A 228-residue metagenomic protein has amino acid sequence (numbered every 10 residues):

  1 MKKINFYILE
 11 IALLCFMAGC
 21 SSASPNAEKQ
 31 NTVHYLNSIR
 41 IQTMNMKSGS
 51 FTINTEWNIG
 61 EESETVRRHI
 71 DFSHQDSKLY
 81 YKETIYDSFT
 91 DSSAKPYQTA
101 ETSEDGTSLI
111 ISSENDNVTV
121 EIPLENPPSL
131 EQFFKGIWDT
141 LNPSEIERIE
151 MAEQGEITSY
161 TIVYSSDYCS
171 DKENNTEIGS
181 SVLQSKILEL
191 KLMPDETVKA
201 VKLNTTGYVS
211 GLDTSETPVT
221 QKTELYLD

Functional and structural regions predicted by a protein language model:
M1-G19: Sec-dependent bacterial lipoprotein signal peptides
L14-F72, D76: N-terminal leader/targeting segments and the immediate start of mature chains
M44-S50, D71-K82, E101-L109, G155-I157 (+2 more regions): Short, solvent-exposed coil/turn segments at beta-strand boundaries
N54-G60, Y86-T90, D167, T206-S210: Hydrophobic lipid-interacting interfaces of membrane-associated proteins
E64, W138-R148, S181-S185, T220-T223: A short, amphipathic edge element
D71-Q132: An acidic-aromatic
T107-Y168: Flexible, processing/modification-adjacent segments and terminal tails in exported/periplasmic/extracellular proteins
T158-D228: Gly/Pro-enriched, hydrophobic low-complexity segments that function as extracytoplasmic propeptides/linkers
